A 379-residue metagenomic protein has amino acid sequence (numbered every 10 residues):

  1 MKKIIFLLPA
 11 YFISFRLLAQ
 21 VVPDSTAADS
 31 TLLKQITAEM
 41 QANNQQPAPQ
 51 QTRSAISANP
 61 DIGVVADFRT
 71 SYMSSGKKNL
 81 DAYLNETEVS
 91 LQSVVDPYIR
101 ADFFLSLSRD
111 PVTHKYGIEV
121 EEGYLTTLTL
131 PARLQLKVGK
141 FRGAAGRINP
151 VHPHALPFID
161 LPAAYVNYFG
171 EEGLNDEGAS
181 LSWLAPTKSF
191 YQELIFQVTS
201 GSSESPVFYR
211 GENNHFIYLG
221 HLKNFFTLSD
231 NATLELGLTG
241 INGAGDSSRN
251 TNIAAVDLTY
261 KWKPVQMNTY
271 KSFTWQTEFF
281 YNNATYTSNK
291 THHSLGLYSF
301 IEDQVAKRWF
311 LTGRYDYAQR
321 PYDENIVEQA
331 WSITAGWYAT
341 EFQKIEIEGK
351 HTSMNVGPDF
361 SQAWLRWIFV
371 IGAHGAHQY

Functional and structural regions predicted by a protein language model:
M1-V21: Bacterial Sec-dependent N-terminal signal peptides
A19-D67, S71-M73, A376-Y379: N-terminal periplasmic/intermembrane-space "pro-region" immediately following the signal or transit peptide
P49-E204, N214-L219, K223-N231, F300-V305 (+1 more regions): Outer membrane beta-barrel
N59-D67, D102-S106, K137-F141, I195-T199 (+7 more regions): Transmembrane beta-strands of outer-membrane beta-barrel proteins
R69-S75, S106-V112, A145, A163 (+7 more regions): Sequence/structural signature of outer-membrane beta-barrel proteins
K77-Y83, V112-V120, F169-G173, Y209-H215 (+4 more regions): Replace "Gram-negative outer membrane beta-barrel proteins" with "bacterial and organellar outer membrane beta-barrel
L181, V256-L258, A335-A339, D359-Y379: Outer-membrane beta-barrel "beta-signal"
N231-P321, Q329: Detector for outer-membrane/organellar transmembrane beta-barrel domains, recognizing the amphipathic beta-strand
